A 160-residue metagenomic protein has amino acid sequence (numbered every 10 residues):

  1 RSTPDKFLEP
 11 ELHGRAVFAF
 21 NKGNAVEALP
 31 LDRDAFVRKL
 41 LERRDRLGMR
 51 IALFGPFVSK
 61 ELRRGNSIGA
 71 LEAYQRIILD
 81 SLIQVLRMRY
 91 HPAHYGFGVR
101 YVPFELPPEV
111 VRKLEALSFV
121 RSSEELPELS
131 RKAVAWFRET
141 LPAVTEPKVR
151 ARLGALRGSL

Functional and structural regions predicted by a protein language model:
R1-P10: Conserved catalytic core of two-metal-ion nucleotidyltransferases
K6, V17-A19, W136: Intrinsic disorder/low-structure terminal segments
P10, R15, F20-N21, R89-H91 (+1 more regions): Surface-exposed loop/turn and secondary-structure junction residues enriched for glycine/proline
H13-R43: A short, charged helix-loop
D34-L160: Conserved nucleotidyltransferase catalytic core and NTase-mimicking acidic/glycine-rich helix/loop elements in nucleic
